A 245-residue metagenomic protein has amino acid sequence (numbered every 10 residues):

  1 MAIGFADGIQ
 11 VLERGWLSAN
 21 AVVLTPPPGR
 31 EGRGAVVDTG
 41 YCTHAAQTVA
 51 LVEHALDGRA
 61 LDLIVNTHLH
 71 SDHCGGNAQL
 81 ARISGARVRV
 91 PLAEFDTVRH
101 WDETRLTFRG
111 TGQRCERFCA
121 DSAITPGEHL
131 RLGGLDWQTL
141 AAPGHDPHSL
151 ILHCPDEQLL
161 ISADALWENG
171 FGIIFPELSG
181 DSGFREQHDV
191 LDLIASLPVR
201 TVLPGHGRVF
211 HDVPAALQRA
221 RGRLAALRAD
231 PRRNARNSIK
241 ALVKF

Functional and structural regions predicted by a protein language model:
M1-L56, I151-A163, E168: Conserved beta-strand hairpin/beta-sheet module of binuclear metal-dependent hydrolase folds, prominently
I3-I9, F108-G112, R131-L135: Short Pro/Gly-enriched beta-strand edge/turn motifs at strand-loop
G8, L24, D38, H68 (+8 more regions): Divalent metal-coordination and catalytic microenvironments
R30, A55-R59, L130-L135, P155 (+1 more regions): Glycine-rich phosphate-binding loop signature in dinucleotide/nucleotide-binding domains
Y41-L130, G222: Active-site HxH/HxHxD metal-binding segment of metal-dependent hydrolases
Y41-T43, D136-R219, R223-A226: Metallo-beta-lactamase
D102-C119, A165-F175, A220, A225-A235: Active-site-proximal loop/helix segment associated with metal-binding centers of metalloenzymes
R233-F245: C-terminal regulatory/interaction regions
